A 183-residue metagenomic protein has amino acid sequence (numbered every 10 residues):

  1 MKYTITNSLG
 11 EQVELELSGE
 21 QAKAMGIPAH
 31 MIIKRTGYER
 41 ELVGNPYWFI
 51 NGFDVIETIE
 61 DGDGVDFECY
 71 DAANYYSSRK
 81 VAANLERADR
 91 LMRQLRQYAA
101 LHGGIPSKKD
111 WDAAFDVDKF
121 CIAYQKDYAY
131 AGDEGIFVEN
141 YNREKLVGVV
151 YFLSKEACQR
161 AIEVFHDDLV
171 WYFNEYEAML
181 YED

Functional and structural regions predicted by a protein language model:
M1-D183: Structural boundary micro-motifs
